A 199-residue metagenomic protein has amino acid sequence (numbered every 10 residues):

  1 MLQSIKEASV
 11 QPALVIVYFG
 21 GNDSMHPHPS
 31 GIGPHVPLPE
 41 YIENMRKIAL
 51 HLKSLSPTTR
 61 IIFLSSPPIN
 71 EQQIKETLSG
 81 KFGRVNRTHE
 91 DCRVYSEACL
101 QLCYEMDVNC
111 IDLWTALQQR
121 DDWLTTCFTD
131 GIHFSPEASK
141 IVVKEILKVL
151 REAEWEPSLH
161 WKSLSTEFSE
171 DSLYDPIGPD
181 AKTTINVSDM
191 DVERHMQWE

Functional and structural regions predicted by a protein language model:
M1-E199: Alpha-helical cap/lid subdomain in secreted, periplasmic, or secretory-pathway luminal O-acyl-processing enzymes
